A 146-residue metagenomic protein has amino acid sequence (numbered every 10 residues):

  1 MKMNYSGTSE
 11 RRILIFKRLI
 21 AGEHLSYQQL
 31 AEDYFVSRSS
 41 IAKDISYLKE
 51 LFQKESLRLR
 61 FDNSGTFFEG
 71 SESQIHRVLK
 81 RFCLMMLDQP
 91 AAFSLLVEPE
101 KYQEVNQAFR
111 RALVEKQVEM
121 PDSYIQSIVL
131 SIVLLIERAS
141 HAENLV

Functional and structural regions predicted by a protein language model:
M1-V146: A cross-family "folded-core" feature that marks the main globular domain of proteins
